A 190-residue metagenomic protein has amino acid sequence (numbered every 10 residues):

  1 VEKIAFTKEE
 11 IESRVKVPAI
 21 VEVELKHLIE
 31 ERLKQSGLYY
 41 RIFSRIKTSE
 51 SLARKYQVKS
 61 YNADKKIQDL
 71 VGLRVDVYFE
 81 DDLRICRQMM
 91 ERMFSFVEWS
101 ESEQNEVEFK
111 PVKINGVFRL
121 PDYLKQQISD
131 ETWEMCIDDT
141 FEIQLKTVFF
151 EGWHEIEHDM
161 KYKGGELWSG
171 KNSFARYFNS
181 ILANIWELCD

Functional and structural regions predicted by a protein language model:
V1-L70, V77, D81, Q88 (+1 more regions): Charge-rich, low-complexity segments
V1-V17, V21-E24, I137-D190: An acidic, glycine-/histidine-flanked metal-binding catalytic module
L73, V112-G116, D139-F141: Generic beta-strand structural signal
V75-F79, F118-L120: Short beta-strand-to-loop capping motifs
I85-C86, K125-I128, E151-H154: Short helix/loop capping segments that flank catalytic or ligand/cofactor-binding pockets
C86-M93, E131-T132: Short amphipathic alpha-helices in soluble, non-transmembrane regions that often serve as interface/regulatory elements
E91-E98, G164: A common structural junction motif
V97-L120, L124-W133: Short Gly/Thr-rich strand-loop-strand
